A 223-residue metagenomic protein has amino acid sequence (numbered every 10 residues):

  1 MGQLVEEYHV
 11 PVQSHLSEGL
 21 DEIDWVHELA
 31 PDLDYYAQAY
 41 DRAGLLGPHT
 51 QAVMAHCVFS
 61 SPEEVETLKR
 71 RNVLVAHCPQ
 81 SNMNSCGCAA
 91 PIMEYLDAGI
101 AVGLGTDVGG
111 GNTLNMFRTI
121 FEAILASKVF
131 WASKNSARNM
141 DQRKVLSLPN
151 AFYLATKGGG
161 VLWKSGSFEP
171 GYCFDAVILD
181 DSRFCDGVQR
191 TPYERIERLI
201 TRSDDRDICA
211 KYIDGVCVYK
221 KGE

Functional and structural regions predicted by a protein language model:
M1-L74, C86-V102, W163: Histidine/acidic residue-rich metal-binding segments in metalloenzymes
H15-S17, A55-C57, A76-C78, G105 (+2 more regions): Generic beta-strand/beta-sheet core signal
E18, P79-N84, V108-G110: Short, acidic/turn-prone active-site loops that include or flank metal/cofactor- and phosphate-binding residues
D21, P62, T113, D186 (+1 more regions): Conserved protein kinase catalytic core
E22, N84, S133, G187 (+1 more regions): Glycine/Thr-rich phosphate-binding loops of Rossmann-like dinucleotide-binding domains
R42-P48, I92-R183: His/Asp/Glu-enriched, well-ordered alpha-helical/loop segment that forms or immediately abuts the divalent-metal
V65, C88-A89, L114-F117, R190: Conserved strand-to-helix beginnings and helix N-cap segments that scaffold or border functional pockets
K157, C173-G222: C-terminal cap of metal-dependent C-N hydrolases
